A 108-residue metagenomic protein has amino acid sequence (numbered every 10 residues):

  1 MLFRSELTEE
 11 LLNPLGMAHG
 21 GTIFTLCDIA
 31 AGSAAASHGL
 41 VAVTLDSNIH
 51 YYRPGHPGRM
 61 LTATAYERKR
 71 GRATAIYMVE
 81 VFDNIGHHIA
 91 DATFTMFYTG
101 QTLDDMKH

Functional and structural regions predicted by a protein language model:
M1-L2: Short, small-residue-biased leader/transition segments that mark boundaries at the very start of proteins
L12-G32, A36: Compact, glycine-rich, soluble single-domain proteins
T22-I29, S47-R53, E80-V81, A92-F97: Hydrophobic alpha-helical segments of small multi-pass membrane proteins
G32-L61, E67: Hydrophobic beta-strand-centered segment that forms part of the acyl-chain substrate-binding groove
G55-P57, T62, Y66-H108: HotDog/MaoC-like acyl-thioester-processing domains
